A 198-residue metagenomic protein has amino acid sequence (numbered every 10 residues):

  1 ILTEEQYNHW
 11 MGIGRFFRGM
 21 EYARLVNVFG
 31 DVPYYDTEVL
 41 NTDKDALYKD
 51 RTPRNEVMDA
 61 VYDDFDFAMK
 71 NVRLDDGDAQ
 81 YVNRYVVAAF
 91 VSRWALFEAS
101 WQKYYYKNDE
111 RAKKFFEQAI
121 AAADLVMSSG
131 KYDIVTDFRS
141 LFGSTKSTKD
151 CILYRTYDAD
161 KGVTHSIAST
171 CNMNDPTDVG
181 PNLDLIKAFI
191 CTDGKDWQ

Functional and structural regions predicted by a protein language model:
I1-V82, A95-R111: Aromatic-anchored glycine-rich loop motif in surface-exposed flexible loops
V32, M58, D66-F67, Y81-Q198: An aromatic- and glycine-enriched ligand-binding surface/loop that stacks and positions planar moieties
